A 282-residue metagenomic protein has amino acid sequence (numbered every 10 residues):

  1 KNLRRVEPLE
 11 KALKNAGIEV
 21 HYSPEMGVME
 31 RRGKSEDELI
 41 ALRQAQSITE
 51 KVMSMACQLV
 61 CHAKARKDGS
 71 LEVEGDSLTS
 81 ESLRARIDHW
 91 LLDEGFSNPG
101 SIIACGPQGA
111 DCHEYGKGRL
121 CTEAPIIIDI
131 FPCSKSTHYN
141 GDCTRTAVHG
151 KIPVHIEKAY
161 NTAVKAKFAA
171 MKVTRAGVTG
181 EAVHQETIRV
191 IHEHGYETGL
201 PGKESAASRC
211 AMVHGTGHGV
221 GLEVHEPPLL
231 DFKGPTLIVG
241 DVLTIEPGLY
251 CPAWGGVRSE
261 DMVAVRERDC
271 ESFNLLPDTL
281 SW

Functional and structural regions predicted by a protein language model:
K1-W282: Active-site neighborhoods and metal-handling regions in enzymes and metal-associated proteins
